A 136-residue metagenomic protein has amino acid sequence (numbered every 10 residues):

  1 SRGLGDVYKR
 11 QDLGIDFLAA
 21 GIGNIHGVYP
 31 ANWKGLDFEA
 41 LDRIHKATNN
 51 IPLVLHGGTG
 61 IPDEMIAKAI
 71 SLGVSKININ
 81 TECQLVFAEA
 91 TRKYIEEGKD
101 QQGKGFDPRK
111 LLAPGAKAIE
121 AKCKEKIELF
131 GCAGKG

Functional and structural regions predicted by a protein language model:
S1-Y8: Short, small-residue-biased leader/transition segments that mark boundaries at the very start of proteins
D12-D16, A47-N50, K68-I77: Glycine-enriched alpha-helix->loop->beta-strand junction motifs that scaffold or abut catalytic
L13-E39: Glycine/Thr-rich beta-alpha phosphate-binding loop at enzyme active sites
L18-A20, L53-G57, I77-I79: Hydrophobic faces of well-ordered beta-strands that scaffold small-molecule active sites in alpha/beta enzyme cores
I22-G27, L72-A88: Glycine-rich phosphate-binding active-site loops on the catalytic face of alpha/beta enzymes
W33-L55: Alpha-helix-loop-beta-strand connector modules within alpha/beta enzyme cores
G58-L72: Catalytic cores of alpha/beta
I95-G136: Extended, intrinsically disordered, low-complexity segments
